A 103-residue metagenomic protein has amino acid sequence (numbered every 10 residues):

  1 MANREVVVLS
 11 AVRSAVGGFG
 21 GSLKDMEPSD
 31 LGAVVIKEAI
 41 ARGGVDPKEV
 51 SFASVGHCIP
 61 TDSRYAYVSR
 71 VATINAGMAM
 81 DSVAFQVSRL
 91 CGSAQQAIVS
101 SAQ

Functional and structural regions predicted by a protein language model:
M1-S82: Conserved "HGTGT" condensation-loop signature of ketosynthase/thiolase-family condensing enzymes that catalyze
S88-Q103: Active-site-proximal alpha-helical scaffold in enzymes
